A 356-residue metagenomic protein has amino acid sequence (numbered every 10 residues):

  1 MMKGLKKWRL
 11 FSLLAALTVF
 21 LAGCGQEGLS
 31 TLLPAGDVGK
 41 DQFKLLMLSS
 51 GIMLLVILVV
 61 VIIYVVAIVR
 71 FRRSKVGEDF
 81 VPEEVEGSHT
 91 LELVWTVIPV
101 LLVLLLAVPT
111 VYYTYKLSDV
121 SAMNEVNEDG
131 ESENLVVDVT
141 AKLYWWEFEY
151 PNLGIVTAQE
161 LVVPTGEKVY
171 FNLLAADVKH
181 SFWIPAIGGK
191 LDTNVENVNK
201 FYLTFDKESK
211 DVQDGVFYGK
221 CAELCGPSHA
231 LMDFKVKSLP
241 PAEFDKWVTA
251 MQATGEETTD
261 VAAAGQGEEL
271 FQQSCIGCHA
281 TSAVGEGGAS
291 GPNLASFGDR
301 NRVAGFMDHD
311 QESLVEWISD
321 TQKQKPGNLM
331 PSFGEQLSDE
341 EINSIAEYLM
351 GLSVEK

Functional and structural regions predicted by a protein language model:
M2-T165: Extracytoplasmic entry segments of secretory-pathway proteins
G25, A222-C225, C278-G285, D299 (+2 more regions): Detector for the c-type heme attachment site
L29-K44, K75-E92, A186-V212, V248-G255: Extracytoplasmic beta-sandwich strand-turn segments characteristic of Greek-key/jelly-roll folds
S132, G154-V156, A242-Q272, K356: Electrostatic cytochrome c docking/interface patches
K142-Y144, G166-K168, L174-V178, I187-G189 (+5 more regions): Solvent-exposed coil/turn segments that connect beta secondary-structure elements in extracytoplasmic/periplasmic
T193-Q252, V261, Q273-I276, T281: Extracellular/periplasmic metallocenter environments
C221-A222, G267-S282, M330, I345 (+1 more regions): The canonical Cys-X-X-Cys-His
G255, D260-A262, E269, G288-L352: Extracytoplasmic electron-transfer domains, predominantly the class I c-type cytochrome c fold
